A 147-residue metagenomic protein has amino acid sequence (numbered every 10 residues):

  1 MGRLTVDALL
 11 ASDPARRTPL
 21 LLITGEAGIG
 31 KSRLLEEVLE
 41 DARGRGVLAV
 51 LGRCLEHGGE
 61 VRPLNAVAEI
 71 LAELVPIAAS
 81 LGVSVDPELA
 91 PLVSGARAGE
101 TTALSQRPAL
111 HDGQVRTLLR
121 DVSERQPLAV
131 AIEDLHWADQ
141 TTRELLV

Functional and structural regions predicted by a protein language model:
M1-V147: Key residue(s) within conserved catalytic/signature motifs
